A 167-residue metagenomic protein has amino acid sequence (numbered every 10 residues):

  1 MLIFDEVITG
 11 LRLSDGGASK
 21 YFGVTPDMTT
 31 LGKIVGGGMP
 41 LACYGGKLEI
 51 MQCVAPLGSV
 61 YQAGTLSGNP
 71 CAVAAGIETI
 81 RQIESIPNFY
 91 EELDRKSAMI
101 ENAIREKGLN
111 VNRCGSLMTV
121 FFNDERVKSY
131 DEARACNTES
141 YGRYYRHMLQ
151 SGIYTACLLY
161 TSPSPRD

Functional and structural regions predicted by a protein language model:
M1-F22, M28, I34: Conserved PLP phosphate-binding loop immediately N-terminal to the Schiff-base lysine helix in PLP-dependent enzymes
V24-C53, G68-A75: Active-site PLP attachment segment
D27-T30, P56-T65, S85, Y130-A133: Short beta-alpha connecting loops at secondary-structure transitions that line or flank enzyme active sites
L66-I86: Structural motif of enzymes handling amino- and sulfur-group chemistry
T79-N102, Y130-T138: Structural signature of PLP-dependent enzymes
A98, L109-R143: Conserved PLP-binding catalytic core of the aspartate aminotransferase-like
Y160-D167: Conserved small/polar residues in nucleotide/adenosyl-binding loops
